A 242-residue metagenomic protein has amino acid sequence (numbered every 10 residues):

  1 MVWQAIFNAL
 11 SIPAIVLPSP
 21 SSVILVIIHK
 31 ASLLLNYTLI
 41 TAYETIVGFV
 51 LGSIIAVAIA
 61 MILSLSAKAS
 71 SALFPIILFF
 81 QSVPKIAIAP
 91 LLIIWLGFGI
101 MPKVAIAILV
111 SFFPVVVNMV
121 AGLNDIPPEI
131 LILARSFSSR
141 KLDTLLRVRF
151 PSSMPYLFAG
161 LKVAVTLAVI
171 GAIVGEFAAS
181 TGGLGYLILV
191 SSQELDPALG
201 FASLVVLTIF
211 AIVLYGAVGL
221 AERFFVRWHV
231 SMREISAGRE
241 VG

Functional and structural regions predicted by a protein language model:
M1, G216-G242: Transmembrane alpha-helical segments of polytopic membrane transport and secretion proteins
M1-A9: N-terminal signal-anchor transmembrane alpha helix
A9-S53: Periplasmic/extracellular loop-to-transmembrane helix junction in inner-membrane transport proteins
G48-I77: Transmembrane-helix boundary motif in ABC transporter permease subunits
L78-P114, A121-G122: Generic hydrophobic transmembrane alpha-helix motif, especially the helices
A105, L109, L142-G175, L207 (+1 more regions): Transmembrane alpha-helices
V115-N118, G122-V163, I188: Short cytoplasmic-facing helical segments at TM-TM junctions of multi-pass membrane proteins
G185-E222: Hydrophobic alpha-helical transmembrane segments of polytopic membrane proteins
